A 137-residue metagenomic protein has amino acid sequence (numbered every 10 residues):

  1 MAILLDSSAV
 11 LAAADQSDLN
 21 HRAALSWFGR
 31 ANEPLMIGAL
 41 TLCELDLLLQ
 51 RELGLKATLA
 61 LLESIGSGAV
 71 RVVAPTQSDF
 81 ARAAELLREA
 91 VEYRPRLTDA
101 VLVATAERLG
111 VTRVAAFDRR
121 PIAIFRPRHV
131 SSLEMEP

Functional and structural regions predicted by a protein language model:
M1-I37, Q50-E63, R128-S132, E136-P137: Short, well-structured N-terminal submotif of metal-dependent ribonuclease cores
D6, E44, D99, D118: Acidic active-site catalytic centers that drive phospho-/nucleotidyl reactions and related ester hydrolyses
S8-A9, L40, S78, R120: Alpha-helix/helix-capping structural signal
A9-V10, C43-L45, R82: A general alpha-helix detector
R71-F117: Active-site neighborhoods of divalent-metal-dependent phosphate/nucleic-acid chemistry enzymes
V103, E107-P137: Acidic, PIN/NYN-like endoribonuclease modules and their adjacent C-terminal/linker elements
